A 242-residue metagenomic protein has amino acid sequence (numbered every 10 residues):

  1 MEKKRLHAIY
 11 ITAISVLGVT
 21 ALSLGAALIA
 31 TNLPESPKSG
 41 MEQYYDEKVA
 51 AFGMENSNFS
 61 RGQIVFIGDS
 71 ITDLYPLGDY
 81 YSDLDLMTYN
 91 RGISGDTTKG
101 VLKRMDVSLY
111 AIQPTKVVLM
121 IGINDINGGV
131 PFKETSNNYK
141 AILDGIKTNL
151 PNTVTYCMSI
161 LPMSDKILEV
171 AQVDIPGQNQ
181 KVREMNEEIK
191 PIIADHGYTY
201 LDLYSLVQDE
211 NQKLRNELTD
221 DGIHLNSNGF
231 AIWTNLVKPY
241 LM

Functional and structural regions predicted by a protein language model:
M1-T20: N-terminal Sec-pathway targeting helices
V19, S23-Q113: Serine-esterase "nucleophile elbow" of acetyl-processing enzymes
G92-S94, I121-I126: Cell-envelope and extracellular/periplasmic
M105, Y139-L143, N186: Generic structural signal for well-ordered alpha-helices, preferentially at hydrophobic/aromatic core positions
I123-I126, D144-V182: Active-site segments of SGNH/GDSL-like serine hydrolases that catalyze O-acetyl group transfer/hydrolysis on lipids
F132-I142, V182: Charged helix-capping and loop-helix junction motifs
S164-M242: Catalytic His-Asp segment of secreted/periplasmic serine-dependent ester chemistry enzymes
